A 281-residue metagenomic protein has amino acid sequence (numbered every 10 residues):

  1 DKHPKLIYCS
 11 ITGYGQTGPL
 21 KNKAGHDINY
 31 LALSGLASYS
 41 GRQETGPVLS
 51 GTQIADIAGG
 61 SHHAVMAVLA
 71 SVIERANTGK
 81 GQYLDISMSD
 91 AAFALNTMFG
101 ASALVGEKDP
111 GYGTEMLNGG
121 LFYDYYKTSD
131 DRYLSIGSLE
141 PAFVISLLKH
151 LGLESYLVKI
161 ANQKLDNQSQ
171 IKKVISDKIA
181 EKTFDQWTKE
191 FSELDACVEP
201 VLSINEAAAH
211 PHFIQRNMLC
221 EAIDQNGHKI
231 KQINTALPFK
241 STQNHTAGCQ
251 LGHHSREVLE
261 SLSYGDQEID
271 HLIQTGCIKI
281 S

Functional and structural regions predicted by a protein language model:
D1-L134, S138: Active-site-adjacent "lid/gating" segments in soluble enzymes
H63, A67-S71, S146-H150, V174 (+1 more regions): Alpha-helical scaffold segments in soluble metabolic enzymes
A92, N167, E206-H210, I280: Beta-rich nucleic-acid/ligand-interaction surfaces
F122-L194, V198: Aromatic-enriched alpha-helical interface/lid elements that frame and gate functional surfaces
E193-Q243: A glycine-rich dinucleotide-binding beta-alpha-beta segment and adjacent secondary-structure elements that constitute
A209, Q267-S281: Amphipathic terminal alpha-helices
I223-I273: Flexible, small-/acidic-enriched active-site or ligand-binding loops
